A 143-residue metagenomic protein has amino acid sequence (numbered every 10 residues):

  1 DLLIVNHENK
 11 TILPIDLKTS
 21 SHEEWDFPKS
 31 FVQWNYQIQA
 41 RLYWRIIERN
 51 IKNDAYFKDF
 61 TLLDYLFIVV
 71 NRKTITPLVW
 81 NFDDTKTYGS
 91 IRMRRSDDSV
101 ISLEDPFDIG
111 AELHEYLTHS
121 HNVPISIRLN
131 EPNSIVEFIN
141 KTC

Functional and structural regions predicted by a protein language model:
D1-D26, Y43: Conserved catalytic cores of phosphodiester-cleaving nucleases, focusing on short active-site segments
K29-Q37, L42-C143: Metal-dependent nuclease catalytic regions and adjoining charged, substrate-binding loops involved in nucleic-acid end
